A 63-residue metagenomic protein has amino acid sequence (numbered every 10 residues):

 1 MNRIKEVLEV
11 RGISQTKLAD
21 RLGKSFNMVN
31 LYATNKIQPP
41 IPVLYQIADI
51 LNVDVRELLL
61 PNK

Functional and structural regions predicted by a protein language model:
M1-I13: A short, Lys/Arg-rich alpha-helix, primarily the initiator
V10, R21, I50: Residues within the alpha-helical elements of helix-turn-helix
K17, M28, E57: Residues in the helix-turn-helix
L18-A19, I47: Short alpha-helical "recognition helix" segments of helix-turn-helix
G23-Q38: Recognition helix of helix-turn-helix/homeodomain-like DNA-binding domains that insert into the DNA major groove
P42-E57: DNA major-groove recognition helix of helix-turn-helix/homeodomain DNA-binding modules
